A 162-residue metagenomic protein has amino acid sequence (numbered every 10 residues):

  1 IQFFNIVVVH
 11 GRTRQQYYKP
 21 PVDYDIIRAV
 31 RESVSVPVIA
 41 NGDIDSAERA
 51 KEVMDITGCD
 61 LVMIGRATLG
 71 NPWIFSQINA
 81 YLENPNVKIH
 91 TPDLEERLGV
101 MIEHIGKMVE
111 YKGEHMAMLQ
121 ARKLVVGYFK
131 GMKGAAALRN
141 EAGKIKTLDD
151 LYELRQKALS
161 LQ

Functional and structural regions predicted by a protein language model:
I1-I6, Y18, D25, A29-A40 (+1 more regions): Alpha/beta catalytic cores of nucleotide-metabolism and tRNA/nucleoside-modifying enzymes
V8-R12: Short beta-strands and strand-loop turn motifs
T13-P20: Short, small-residue-enriched loops and turns at beta-alpha junctions that line or gate enzyme active sites
